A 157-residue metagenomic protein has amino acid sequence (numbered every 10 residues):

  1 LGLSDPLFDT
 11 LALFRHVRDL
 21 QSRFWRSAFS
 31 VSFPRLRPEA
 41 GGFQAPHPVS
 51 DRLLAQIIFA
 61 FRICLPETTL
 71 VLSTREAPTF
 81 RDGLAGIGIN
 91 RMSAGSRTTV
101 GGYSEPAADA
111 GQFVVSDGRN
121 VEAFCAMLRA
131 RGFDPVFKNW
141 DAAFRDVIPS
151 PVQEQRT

Functional and structural regions predicted by a protein language model:
L1-S22, G42-R52: Conserved non-cysteine loop/helix-boundary elements of the Radical SAM core domain that shape
S22-T157: Auxiliary Fe-S-binding modules of radical SAM enzymes
